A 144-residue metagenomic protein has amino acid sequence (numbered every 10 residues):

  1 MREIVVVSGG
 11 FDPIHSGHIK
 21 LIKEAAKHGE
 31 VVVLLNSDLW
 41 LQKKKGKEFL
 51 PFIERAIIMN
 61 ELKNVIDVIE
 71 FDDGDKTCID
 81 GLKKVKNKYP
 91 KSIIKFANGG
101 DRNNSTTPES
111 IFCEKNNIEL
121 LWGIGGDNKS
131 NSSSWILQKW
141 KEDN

Functional and structural regions predicted by a protein language model:
M1-N144: Nucleotidyltransferase catalytic core that binds NTPs
